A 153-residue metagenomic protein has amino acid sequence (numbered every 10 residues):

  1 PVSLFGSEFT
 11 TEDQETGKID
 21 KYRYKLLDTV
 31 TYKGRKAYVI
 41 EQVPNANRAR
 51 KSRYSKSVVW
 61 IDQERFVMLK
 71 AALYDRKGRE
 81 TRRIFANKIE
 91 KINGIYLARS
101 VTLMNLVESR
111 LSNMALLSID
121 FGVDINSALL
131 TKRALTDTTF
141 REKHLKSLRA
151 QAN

Functional and structural regions predicted by a protein language model:
P1-I19, T31-T131: Gly/Pro-enriched, hydrophobic low-complexity segments that function as extracytoplasmic propeptides/linkers
L27-T29: Conserved catalytic alpha/beta cores of large enzymes that bind or transform nucleotide phosphates and polynucleotides
D124-N153: Gram-negative outer-membrane assembly/targeting C-terminal domains
